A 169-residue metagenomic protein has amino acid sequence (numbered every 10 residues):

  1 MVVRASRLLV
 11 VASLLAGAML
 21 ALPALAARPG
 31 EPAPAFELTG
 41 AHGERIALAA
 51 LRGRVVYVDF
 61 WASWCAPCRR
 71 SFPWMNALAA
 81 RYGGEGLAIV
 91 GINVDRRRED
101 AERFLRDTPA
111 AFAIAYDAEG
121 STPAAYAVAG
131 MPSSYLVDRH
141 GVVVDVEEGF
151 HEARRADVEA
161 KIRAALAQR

Functional and structural regions predicted by a protein language model:
V2-S13: Bacterial N-terminal signal peptides that target proteins for export
A18-A35: N-proximal helix/coil linker or "cap" segments that precede and/or mark the start of modular domains
A35-V56, Y82: A short beta-strand-turn-helix
R54-V56, F60-W64, G130: Short pre-active-site segment immediately N-terminal to redox-active cysteine/selenocysteine motifs in thiol-based
F60-A77: Conserved redox-active cysteine motifs that mediate thiol-disulfide chemistry, especially di-cysteine Cys-X(1-2)-Cys
G86-R98, A110-E119: Thiol-based oxidoreductase modules, predominantly thioredoxin-like and allied folds used for disulfide exchange
E102-H140: Short, internal strand/loop/helix patches that form the active-site neighborhood or redox-interaction surface
L136-R169: Thiol-/selenol-based redox modules, centered on thioredoxin-like and closely related oxidoreductase domains
